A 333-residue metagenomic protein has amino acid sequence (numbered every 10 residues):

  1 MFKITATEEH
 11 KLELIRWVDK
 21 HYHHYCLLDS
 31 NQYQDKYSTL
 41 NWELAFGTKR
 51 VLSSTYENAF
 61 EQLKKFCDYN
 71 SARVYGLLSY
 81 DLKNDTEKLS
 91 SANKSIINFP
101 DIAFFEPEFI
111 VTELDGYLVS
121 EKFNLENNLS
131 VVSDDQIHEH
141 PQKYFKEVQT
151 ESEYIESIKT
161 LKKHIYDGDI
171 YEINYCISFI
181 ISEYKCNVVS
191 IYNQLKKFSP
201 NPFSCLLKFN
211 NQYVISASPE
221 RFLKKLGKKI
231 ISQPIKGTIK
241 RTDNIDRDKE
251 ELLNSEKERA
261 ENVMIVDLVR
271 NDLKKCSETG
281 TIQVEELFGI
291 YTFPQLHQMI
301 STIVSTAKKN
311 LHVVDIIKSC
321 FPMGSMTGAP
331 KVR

Functional and structural regions predicted by a protein language model:
M1-R333: Extended alpha-helical targeting/anchoring segments, especially N-terminal organellar/secretory targeting helices
